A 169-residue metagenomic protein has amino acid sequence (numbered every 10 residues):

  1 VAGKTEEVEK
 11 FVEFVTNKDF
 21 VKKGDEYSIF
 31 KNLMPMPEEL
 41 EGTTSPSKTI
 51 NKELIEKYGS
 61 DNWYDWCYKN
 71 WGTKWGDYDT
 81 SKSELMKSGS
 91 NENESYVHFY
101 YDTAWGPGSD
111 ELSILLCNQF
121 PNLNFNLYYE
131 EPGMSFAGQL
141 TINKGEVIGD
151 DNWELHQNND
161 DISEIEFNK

Functional and structural regions predicted by a protein language model:
V1-K169: Intrinsic low-complexity, intrinsically disordered or marginally ordered coil/linker segments
